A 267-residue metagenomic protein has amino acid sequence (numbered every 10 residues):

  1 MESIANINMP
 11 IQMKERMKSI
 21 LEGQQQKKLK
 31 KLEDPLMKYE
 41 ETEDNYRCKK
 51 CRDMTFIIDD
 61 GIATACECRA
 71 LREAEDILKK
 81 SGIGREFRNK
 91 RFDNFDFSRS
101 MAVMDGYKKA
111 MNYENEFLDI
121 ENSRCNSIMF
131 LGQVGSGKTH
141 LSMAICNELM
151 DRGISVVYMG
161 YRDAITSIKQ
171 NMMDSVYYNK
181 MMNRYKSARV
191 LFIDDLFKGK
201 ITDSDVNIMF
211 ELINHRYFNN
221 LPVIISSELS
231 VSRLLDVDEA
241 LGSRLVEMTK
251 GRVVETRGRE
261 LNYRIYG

Functional and structural regions predicted by a protein language model:
M1-D105, V253, R264-G267: A short, basic N-terminal segment
N94-I128: Pre-Walker A (pre-P-loop) alpha-helix and adjacent loop at the N terminus of AAA/AAA+ ATPase modules, a conserved
M101-A110, L131, C146-S187, K200: Short glycine-rich substrate-engagement loop in P-loop NTPases that contacts/grips substrate
I120-S142: Walker A/P-loop nucleotide-binding motif
G135, F197-K198: Catalytic acidic motif of RecA-like/P-loop NTPases
I154-S155, S187-V190, N219-I225: Loop/turn-to-beta-strand initiation segments
A164-N171, K198-G267: Replace "adjacent to P-loop NTPase cores in ATP/GTP-dependent enzymes" with "adjacent to NTP-binding cores
